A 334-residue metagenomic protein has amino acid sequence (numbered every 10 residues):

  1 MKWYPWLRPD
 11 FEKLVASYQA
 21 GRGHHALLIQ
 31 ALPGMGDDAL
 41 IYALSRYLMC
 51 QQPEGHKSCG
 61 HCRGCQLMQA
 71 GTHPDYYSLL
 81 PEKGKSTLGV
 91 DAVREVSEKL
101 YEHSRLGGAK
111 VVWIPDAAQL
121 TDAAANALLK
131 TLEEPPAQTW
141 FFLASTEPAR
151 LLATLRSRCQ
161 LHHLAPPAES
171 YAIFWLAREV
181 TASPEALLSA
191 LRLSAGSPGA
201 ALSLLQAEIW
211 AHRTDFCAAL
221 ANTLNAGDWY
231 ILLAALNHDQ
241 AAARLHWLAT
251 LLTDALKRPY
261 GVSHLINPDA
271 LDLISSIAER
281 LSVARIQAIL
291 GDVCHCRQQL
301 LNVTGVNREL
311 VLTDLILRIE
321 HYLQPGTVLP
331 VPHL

Functional and structural regions predicted by a protein language model:
M1-Y47, G55, G64-L67, A137-T139 (+1 more regions): Charged, glycine-rich active-site and insertion segments that engage polyanionic ligands
E12-Y18, G89-V111, Q119, A123-K130: Conserved alpha-helical scaffold flanking the Walker A/P-loop in AAA+ ATPase domains
A20, C50, E102, E133-E134: Conserved amphipathic alpha-helical interaction elements at protein-protein interfaces in regulatory, energy-coupling
R22-G23, Q69-P74, R105-G108, P135-Q138: Short loop/turn elements that form and flank the Walker-type P-loop nucleotide-binding site in RecA-like NTPase cores
S58-L88, A149: AAA+/P-loop NTPase substrate/partner-engagement loops
E82-V90, A117, L161: Flexible beta-alpha connector loops of hexameric P-loop NTPases
V112-P115, L128, T139-S145: Structural recognition of the conserved hydrophobic beta-strand(s) that form the central parallel beta-sheet of P-loop
D116-L120, P148: Conserved Walker B
